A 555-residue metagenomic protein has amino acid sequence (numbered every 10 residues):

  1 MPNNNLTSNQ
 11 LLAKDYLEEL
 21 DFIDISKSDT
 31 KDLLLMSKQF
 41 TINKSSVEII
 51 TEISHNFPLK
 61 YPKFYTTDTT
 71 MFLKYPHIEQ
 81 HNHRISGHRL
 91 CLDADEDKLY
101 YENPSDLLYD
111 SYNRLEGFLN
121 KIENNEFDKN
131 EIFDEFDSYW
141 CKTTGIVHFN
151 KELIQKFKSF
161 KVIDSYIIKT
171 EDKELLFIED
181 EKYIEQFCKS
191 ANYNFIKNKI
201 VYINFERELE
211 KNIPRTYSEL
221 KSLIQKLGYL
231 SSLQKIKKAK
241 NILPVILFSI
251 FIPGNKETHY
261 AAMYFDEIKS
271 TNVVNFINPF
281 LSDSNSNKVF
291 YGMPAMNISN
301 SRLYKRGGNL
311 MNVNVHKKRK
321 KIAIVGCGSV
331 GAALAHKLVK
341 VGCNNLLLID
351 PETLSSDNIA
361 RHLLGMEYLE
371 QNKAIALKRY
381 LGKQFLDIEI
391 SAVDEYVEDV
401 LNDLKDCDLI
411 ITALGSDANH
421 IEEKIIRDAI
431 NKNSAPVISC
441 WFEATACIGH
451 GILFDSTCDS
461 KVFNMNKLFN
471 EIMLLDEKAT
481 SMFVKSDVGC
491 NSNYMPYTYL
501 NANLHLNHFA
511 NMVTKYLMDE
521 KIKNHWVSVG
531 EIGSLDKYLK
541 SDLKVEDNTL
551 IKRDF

Functional and structural regions predicted by a protein language model:
I25-D93, S105-Y109: Compact alpha/beta protein-protein interaction domains typified by the UBC
N82-D128: Structured beta-strand segments within beta-sheet-rich domains
C141-S282, K405-L409, A413-F555: Glycine-rich phosphate/adenylate-binding loop
D266-I322: N-terminal charged helix/coil linker that caps or initiates catalytic domains
N312-T353: Glycine-rich adenosine-cofactor-binding loop
T353-F385: Glycine-rich phosphate-binding loop and adjoining beta1-alpha1-beta2 segment of Rossmann-like nucleotide-binding folds
A374, Y380-A392, L404-N419: Rossmann-like NAD(P)-binding element
D394-V400: Conserved SAM/SAH-binding loop
